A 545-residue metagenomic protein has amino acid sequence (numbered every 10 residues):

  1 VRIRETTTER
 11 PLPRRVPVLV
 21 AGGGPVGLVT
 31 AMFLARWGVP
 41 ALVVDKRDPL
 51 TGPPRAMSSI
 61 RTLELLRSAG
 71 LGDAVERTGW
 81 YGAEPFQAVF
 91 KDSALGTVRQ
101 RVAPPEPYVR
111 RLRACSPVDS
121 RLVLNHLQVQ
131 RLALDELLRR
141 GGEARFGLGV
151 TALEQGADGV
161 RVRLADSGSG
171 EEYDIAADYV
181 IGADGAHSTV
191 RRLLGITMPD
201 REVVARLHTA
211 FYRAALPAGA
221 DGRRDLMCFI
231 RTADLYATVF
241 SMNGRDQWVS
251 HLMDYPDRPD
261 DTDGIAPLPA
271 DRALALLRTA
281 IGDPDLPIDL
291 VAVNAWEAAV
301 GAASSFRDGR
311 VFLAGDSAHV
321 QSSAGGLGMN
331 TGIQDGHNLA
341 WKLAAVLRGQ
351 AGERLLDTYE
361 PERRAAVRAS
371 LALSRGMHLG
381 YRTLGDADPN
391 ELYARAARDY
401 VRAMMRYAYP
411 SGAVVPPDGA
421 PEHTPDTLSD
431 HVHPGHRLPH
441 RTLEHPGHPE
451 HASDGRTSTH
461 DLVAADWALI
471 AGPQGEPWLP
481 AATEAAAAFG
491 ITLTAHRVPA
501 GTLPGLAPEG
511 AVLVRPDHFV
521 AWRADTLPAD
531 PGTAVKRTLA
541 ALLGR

Functional and structural regions predicted by a protein language model:
V1-R15: A short, basic/flexible loop-to-alpha-helix module at the beginning of a structural domain
E5, S304, A344-S453, T457-W467 (+5 more regions): C-terminal helical "tail/cap" subdomain of flavin- and related membrane-associated enzymes
P13-V43: N-terminal Rossmann-like FAD-binding beta1-loop-alpha1 element of flavoenzymes
R14-V16, S169-Y179: Core beta-strand elements of the Rossmann-like FAD/NAD(P) dinucleotide-binding domain in flavoenzyme oxidoreductases
G22-A31, L66, A133, G182 (+4 more regions): Conserved mid-domain beta->alpha element of the FAD-binding
P54, S59-E136, R231: Active-site-adjacent segment of FAD-dependent monooxygenases/related oxidoreductases
D135, Y179, A183-A298: Conserved FAD-binding catalytic core of PHBH/FMO-like flavoproteins
F146-V160: A conserved short coil-to-beta-strand element within the FAD-binding core of flavoproteins
